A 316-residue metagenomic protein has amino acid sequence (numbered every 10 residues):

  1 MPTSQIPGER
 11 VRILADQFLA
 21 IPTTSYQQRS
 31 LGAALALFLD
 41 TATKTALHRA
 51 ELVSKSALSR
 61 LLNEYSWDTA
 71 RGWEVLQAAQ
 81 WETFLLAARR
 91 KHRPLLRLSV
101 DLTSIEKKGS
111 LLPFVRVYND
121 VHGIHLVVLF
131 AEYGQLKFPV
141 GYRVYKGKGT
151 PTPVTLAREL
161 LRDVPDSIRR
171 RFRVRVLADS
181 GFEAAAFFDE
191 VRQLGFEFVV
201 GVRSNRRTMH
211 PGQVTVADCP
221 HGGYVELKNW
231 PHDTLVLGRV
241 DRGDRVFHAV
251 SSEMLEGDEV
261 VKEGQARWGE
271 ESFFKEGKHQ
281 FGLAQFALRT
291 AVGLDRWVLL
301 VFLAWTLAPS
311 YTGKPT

Functional and structural regions predicted by a protein language model:
M1-A34, F38, E51, K107 (+1 more regions): Single, function-defining residue in the core of a domain
G32-A34, K44, K55-L58, L95-L102 (+2 more regions): A common structural microfeature
A33-A36, K44-H48, F84-A87, V117: Short secondary-structure capping/turn segments at boundaries of alpha-helices and beta-strands
A42, R49-N63: Short, basic interhelical loop/turn and adjoining N-cap of the next helix at nucleic-acid- or acidic-partner-contacting
T43, S54, Q80, P94-L98 (+3 more regions): Generic hydrophobic, aliphatic-rich segments that mediate packing or membrane embedding
T43-A46, D68, G72-L76, Q80 (+3 more regions): Alpha-helix capping and helix-coil boundary motifs
L47, L129, L303: A residue-level signal for conserved active-site and pocket-lining positions in enzyme catalytic cores
E64-Q135: Active-site-proximal, Lys/Arg-enriched surface segment that forms a nucleic-acid-binding/basic interface patch
